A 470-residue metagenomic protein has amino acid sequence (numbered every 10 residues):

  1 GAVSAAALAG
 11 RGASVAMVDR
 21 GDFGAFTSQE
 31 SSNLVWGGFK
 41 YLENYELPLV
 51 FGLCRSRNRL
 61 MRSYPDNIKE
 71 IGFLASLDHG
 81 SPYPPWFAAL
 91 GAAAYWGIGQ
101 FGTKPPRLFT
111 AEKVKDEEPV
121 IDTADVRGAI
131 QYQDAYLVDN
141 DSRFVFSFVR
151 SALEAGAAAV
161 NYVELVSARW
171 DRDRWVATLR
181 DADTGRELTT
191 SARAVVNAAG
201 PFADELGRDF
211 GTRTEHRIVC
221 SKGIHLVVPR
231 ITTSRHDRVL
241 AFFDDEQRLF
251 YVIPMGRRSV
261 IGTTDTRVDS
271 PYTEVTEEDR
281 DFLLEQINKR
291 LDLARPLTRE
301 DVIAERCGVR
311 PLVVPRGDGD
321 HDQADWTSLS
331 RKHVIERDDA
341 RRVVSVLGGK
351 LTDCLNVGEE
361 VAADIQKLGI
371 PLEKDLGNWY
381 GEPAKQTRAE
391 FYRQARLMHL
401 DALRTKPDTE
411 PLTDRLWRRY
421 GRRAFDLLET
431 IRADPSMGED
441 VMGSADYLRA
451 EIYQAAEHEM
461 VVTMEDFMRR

Functional and structural regions predicted by a protein language model:
A5, A9-G10, S151-L153: Gly/Ala-rich phosphate-binding loop of Rossmann-like dinucleotide-binding domains, activating on the conserved
A9-S31: Glycine-rich FAD pyrophosphate-binding loop
N33-E117, F250, L412-T413, R422: Dinucleotide-binding Rossmann-like beta1-alpha1 core, especially the glycine-rich loop that anchors the ADP
L77-R150, E154-A155, V160, A168-D173 (+3 more regions): Flavin (FAD/FMN) cofactor-binding and adjacent substrate-gating region of FAD-dependent oxidoreductase domains
P106, D141-S147, S151, R208 (+3 more regions): C-terminal catalytic lobe of FAD-dependent flavoproteins
Y162-V166, A182-D183: Conserved SAM/SAH-binding loop
D183-A194: Core beta-strand elements of the Rossmann-like FAD/NAD(P) dinucleotide-binding domain in flavoenzyme oxidoreductases
N197-T212: Flavin (primarily FAD) binding-site architecture
